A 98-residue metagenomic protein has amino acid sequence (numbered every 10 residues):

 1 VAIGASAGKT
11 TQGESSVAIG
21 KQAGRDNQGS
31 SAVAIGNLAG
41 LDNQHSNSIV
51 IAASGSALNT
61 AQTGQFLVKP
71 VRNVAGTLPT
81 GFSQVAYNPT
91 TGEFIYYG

Functional and structural regions predicted by a protein language model:
V1-G98: Glycine- and small/polar-enriched repetitive beta-structure motifs of secreted/surface proteins
